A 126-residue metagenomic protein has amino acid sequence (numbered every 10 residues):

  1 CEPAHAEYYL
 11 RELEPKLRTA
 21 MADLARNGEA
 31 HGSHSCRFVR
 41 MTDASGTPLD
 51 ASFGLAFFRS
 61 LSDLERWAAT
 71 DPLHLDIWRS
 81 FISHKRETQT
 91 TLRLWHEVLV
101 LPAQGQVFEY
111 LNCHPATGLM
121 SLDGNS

Functional and structural regions predicted by a protein language model:
C1-R37, R93-S126: Short S/T/G/P-rich N-terminal loop/turn motif that feeds into the first structured element of a domain
A22, T47-D50, I82: Residue-level detector of functional hotspots within protein domains
G28-S52: Glycine-rich loop/turn
A30-G32, D63-R93: An amphipathic, aromatic/His-enriched active-site/gating alpha helix that lines ligand/cofactor pockets
F38, F53, F57-F58, F81 (+1 more regions): Phenylalanine-focused residue identity feature
R40-T42, A56-F58, V100-P102: Short, flexible loop/turn elements at secondary-structure junctions
S45-T70: Short, well-ordered beta-strand segments in beta-rich or mixed alpha/beta enzyme and ligand-binding folds
